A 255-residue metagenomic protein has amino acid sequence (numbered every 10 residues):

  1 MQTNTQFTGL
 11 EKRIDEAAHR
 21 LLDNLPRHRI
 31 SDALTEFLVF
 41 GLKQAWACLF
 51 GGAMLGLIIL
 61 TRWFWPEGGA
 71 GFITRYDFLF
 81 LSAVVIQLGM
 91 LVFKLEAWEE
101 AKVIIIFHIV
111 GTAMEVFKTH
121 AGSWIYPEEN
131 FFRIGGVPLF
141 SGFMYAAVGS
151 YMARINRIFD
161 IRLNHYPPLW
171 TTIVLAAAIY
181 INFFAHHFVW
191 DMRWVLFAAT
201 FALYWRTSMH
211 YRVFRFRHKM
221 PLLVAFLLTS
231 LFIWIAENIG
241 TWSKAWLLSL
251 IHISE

Functional and structural regions predicted by a protein language model:
L34-G51: N-terminal membrane topogenic signal
G52, G56, A101, I105-F117 (+6 more regions): Hydrophobic, lipid-facing residues on alpha-helical transmembrane segments of integral membrane proteins
E67-G69, V92-A101, V116-E128: Transmembrane alpha-helix boundary signature
F80-L91: Central hydrophobic cores of alpha-helical transmembrane segments in multi-pass inner-membrane proteins across all
I86, G149-R157, I179-H186, A198-R217: Alpha-helical transmembrane segments in multipass membrane proteins, preferentially the mid-helix core
L91-K102, N156-P167, Y211-M220: Membrane-interface helix-boundary motifs at transmembrane edges
N130-M144, S254: Short aromatic-rich membrane-water interface segments that cap or initiate transmembrane helices in multi-pass membrane
S249-E255: Residue-level detector of conserved catalytic or cofactor/ligand-binding positions in enzyme active sites
